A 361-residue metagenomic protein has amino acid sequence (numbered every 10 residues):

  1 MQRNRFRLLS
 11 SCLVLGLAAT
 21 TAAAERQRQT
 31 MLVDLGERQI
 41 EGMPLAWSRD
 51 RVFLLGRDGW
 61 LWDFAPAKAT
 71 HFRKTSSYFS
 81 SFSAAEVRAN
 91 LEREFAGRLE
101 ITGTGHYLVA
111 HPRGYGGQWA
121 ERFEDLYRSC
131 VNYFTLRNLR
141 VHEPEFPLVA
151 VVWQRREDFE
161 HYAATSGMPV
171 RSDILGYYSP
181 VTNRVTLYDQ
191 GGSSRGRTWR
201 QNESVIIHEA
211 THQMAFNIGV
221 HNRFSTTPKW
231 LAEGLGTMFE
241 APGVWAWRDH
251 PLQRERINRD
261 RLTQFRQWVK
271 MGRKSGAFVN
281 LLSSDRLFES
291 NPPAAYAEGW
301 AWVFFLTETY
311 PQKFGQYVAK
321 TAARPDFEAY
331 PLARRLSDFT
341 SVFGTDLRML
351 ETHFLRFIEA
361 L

Functional and structural regions predicted by a protein language model:
M1-S10: Bacterial N-terminal signal peptides that target proteins for export
S10-A18: Bacterial N-terminal signal peptides
A23-N138, Y162-A163: Compositionally biased alpha-helical segments
E37, R57-W60, A67-A69, G114 (+4 more regions): Solvent-exposed coil/turn segments that connect beta secondary-structure elements in extracytoplasmic/periplasmic
A96-P228, D326, Y330-D338: Juxtacatalytic substrate-recognition/specificity segment
S172-L187, S194, Q201, R223-L361: Acidic/His/Gly-enriched intrinsically disordered linker/tail segments that often contain short helix/coil "MoRF-like"
